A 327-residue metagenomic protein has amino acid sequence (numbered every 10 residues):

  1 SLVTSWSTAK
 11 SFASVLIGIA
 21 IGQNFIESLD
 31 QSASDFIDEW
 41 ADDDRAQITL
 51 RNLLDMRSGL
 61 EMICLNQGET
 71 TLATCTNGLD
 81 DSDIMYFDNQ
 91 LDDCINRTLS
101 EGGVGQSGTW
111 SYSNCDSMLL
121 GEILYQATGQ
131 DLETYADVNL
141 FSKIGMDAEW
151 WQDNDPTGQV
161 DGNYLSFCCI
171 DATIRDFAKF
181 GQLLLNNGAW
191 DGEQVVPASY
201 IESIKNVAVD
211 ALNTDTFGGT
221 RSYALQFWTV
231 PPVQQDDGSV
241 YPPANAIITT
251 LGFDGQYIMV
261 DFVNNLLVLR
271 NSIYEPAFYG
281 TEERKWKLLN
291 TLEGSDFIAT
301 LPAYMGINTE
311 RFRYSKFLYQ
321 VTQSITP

Functional and structural regions predicted by a protein language model:
T4, Q23-E61, L65, L99-G103 (+2 more regions): Active-site helix/loop module of the DD-peptidase/beta-lactamase fold, centered on the serine-lysine SxxK catalytic
T4-L29, L53, L120-L124, F177-L184: Active-site SXXK
S34-A41, G59-C115: Catalytic cores of extracellular degradative/oxidative enzymes
T74-G78, N154-D171, Y223, W228-V233: Carbohydrate-binding/catalytic loop surfaces
D116-I123, C168-A189, Q256-S272: Active-site-proximal alpha-helical segments within enzyme catalytic domains
D147-A148, D153, N206-L267: Active-site Gly/Thr loop motif
W190-K205: A conserved catalytic-loop motif detector
I247-P327: Structured C-terminal helix/loop/strand segments within mature extracytoplasmic catalytic/sensor domains
